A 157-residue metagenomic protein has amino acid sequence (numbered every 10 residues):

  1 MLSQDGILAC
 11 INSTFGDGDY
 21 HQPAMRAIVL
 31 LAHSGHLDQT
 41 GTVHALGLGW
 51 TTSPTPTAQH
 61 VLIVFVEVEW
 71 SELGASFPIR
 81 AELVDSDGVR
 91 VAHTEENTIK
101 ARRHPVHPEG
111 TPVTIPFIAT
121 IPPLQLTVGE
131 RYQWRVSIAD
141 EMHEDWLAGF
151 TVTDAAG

Functional and structural regions predicted by a protein language model:
M1-S3, N12: Intrinsically disordered, low-complexity segments enriched in serine/proline and basic residues
Q4, Y20-H21: Low-complexity, intrinsically disordered or signal/transmembrane-proximal segments
L8, S13-G16, P23-V128, Q133-I138 (+1 more regions): Contiguous segments within soluble domain cores/interaction surfaces
